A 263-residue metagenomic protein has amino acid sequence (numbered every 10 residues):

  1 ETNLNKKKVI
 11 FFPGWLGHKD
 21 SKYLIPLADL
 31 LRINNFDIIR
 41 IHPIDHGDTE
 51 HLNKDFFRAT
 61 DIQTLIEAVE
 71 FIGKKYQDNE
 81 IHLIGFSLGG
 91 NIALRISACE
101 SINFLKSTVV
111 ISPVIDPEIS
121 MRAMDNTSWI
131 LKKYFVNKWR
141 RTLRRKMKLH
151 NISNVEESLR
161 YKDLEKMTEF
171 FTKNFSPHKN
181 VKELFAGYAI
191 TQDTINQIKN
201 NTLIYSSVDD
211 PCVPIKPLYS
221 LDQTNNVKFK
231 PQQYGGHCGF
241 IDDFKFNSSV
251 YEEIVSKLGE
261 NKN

Functional and structural regions predicted by a protein language model:
K6-G14: Short beta-strand element of the alpha/beta-hydrolase
L16-D29, I215-P217: The serine-hydrolase catalytic nucleophile loop
A28, I39, I44-H82: Catalytic nucleophile-loop/oxyanion-hole region of alpha/beta-hydrolase and closely related hydrolase-like folds
D78, H82-F175: Alpha/beta-hydrolase-fold enzymes
K173-T194: Active-site nucleophile elbow and catalytic-triad environment of alpha/beta-hydrolase enzymes
A189, S206-S207, P211-P217: Conserved alpha/beta-hydrolase "acid-adjacent" motif
I198, I204-S206: Short beta-strand/loop motif that positions the catalytic acidic residue of the alpha/beta-hydrolase fold
G235-S248: Catalytic histidine-centered segment of alpha/beta-hydrolase-like enzymes
